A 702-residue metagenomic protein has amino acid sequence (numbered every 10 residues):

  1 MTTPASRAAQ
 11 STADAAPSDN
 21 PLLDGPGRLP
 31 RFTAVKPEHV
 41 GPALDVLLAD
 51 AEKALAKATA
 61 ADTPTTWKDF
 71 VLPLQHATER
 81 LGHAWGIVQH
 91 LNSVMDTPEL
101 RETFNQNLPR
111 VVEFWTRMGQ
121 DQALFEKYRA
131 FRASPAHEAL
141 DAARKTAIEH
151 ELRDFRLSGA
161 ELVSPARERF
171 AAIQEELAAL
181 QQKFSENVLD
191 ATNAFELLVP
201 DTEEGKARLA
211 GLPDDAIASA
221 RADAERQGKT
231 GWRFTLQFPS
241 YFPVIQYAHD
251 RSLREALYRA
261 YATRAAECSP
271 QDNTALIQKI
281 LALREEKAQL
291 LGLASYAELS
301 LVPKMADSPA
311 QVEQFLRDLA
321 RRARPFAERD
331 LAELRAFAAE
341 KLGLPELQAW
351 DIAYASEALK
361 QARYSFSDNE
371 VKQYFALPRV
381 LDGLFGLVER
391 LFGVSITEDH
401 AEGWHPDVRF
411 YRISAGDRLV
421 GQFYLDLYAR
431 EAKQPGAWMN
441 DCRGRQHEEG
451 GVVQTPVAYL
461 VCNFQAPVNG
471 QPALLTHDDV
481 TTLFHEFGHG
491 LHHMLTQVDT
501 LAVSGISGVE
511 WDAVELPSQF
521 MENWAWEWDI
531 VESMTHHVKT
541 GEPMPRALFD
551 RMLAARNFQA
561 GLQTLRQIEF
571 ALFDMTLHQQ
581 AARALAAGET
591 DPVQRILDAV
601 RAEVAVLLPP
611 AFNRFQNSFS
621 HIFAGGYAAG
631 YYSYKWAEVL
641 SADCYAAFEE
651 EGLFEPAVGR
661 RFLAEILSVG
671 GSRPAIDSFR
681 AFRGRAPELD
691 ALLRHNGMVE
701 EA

Functional and structural regions predicted by a protein language model:
T2-G211, F648: N-terminal helix-rich structural modules
T2-H39, V46, S219, G231-R233 (+10 more regions): C-terminal, non-catalytic "cap/extension" segments appended to globular domains
D24-H39, V88-N107, A130-A172, T235-A275 (+6 more regions): Short His/Asp/Glu-rich catalytic/ion-coordination signatures at enzyme active sites or charged loops
A49, K53, K57-P64, R80-T97 (+24 more regions): Intrinsically disordered or highly flexible coil/loop and linker segments, enriched in small and charged/polar residues
E79-H90, E149, R153, R259 (+3 more regions): Short, hydrophobic/amphipathic alpha-helical patches that form generic packing surfaces within helical domains
A143, A147, E176-A179, E186 (+10 more regions): Active-site-proximal, well-structured secondary-structure segments within enzyme catalytic domains
P239-F242, K287, G416-R418, L427-E431 (+5 more regions): Short, glycine-/Ser/Thr-/acidic-enriched flexible segments
Q465-F484: Short pre-active-site segment immediately N-terminal to the catalytic Zn-binding motif
